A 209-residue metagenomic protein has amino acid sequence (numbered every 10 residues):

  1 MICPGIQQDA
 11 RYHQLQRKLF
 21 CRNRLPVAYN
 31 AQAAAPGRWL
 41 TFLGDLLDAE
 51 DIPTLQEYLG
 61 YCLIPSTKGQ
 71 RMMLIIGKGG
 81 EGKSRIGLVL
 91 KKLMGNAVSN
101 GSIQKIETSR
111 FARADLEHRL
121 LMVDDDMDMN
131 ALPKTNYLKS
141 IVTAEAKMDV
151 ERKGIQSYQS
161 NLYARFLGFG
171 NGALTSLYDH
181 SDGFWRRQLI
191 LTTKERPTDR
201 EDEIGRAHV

Functional and structural regions predicted by a protein language model:
I2-L120, L189-T192: P-loop NTPase catalytic core of nucleic-acid-dependent motor ATPases
P4-G5, R17, L162-H180: Catalytic nucleotidyl-transfer cores of nucleotide-processing enzymes
L63, G95-N96, T135-Y158: Conserved catalytic/switch belt of AAA+ P-loop NTPases
R110-H118, V150-G170: AAA+/SF3 P-loop NTPase mechanochemical coupling elements
L120-T143, Y158-N161, S176-F184: Conserved AAA+/SF3 P-loop NTPase catalytic/coupling segment centered on the Walker-B
D128-M129, N171-S176, K194-D199: Conserved nucleotide-binding/hydrolysis micro-motifs of P-loop NTPases
S160-Y163, D179-R206: Phosphate-sensing "switch" segment of ASCE/P-loop ATPases
